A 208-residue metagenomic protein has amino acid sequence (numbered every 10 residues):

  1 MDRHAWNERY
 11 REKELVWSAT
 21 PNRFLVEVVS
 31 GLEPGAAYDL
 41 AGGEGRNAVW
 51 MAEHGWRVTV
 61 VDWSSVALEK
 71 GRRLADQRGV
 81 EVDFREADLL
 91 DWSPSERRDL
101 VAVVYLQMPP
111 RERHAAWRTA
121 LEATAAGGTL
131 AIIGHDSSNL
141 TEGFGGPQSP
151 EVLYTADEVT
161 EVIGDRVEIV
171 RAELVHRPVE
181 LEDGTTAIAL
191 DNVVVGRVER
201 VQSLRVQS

Functional and structural regions predicted by a protein language model:
M1-L32, S138: Conserved class I S-adenosyl-L-methionine
P34-G43: Conserved class I S-adenosyl-L-methionine
S64-V66: Conserved SAM/SAH-binding beta-strand->alpha-helix loop
G71-R72: Conserved SAM-binding loop
Q77-L89: Conserved SAM-binding strand-loop segment of SAM-dependent methyltransferases
R98-H114: A short SAM/SAH-binding and catalytic strip from SAM-dependent methyltransferases
H114-A126: A short glycine-rich, Lys/Arg-flanked "PGG" loop and its adjoining helix->strand segment in the class I
G127-H135: Conserved beta-strand signature within the Rossmann-like core of class I S-adenosyl-L-methionine
